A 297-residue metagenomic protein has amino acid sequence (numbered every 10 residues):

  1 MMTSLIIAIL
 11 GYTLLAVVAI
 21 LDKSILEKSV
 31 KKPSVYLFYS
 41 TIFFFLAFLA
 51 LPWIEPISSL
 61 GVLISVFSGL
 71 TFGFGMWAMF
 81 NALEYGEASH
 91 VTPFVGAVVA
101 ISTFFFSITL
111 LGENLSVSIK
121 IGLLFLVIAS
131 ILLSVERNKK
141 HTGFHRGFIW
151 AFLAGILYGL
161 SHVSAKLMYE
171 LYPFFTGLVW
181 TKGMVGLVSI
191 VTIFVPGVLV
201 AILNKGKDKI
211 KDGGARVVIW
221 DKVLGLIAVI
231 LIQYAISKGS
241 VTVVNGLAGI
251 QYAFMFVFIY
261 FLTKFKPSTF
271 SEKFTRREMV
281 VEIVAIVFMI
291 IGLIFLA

Functional and structural regions predicted by a protein language model:
M1-A297: Polytopic alpha-helical membrane proteins, predominantly small-molecule transporters/carriers
